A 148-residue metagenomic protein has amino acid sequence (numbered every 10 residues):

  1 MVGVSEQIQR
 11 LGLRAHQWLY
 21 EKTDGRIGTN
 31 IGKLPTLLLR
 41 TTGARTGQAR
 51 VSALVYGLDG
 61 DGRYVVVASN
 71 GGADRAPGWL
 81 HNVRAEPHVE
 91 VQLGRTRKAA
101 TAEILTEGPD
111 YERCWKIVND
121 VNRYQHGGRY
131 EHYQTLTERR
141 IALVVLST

Functional and structural regions predicted by a protein language model:
M1-N30: Extreme N-terminal tail/first-helix region
Y20-D24, L34-R40, G127: Short Pro/Gly-enriched beta-strand edge/turn motifs at strand-loop
I31, T46-Q48, H81-V83: A generic structural micro-feature
L34-G71: Short beta-strand segments
T36, R140-L143: Short hydrophobic/aromatic beta-strand or adjacent loop that forms the aromatic wall/cage of a ligand/substrate-binding
N70-Y130, Q134-R139: Short, structured beta-strand-loop surface elements
V145-S147: Short, well-ordered beta-strand micro-motif
